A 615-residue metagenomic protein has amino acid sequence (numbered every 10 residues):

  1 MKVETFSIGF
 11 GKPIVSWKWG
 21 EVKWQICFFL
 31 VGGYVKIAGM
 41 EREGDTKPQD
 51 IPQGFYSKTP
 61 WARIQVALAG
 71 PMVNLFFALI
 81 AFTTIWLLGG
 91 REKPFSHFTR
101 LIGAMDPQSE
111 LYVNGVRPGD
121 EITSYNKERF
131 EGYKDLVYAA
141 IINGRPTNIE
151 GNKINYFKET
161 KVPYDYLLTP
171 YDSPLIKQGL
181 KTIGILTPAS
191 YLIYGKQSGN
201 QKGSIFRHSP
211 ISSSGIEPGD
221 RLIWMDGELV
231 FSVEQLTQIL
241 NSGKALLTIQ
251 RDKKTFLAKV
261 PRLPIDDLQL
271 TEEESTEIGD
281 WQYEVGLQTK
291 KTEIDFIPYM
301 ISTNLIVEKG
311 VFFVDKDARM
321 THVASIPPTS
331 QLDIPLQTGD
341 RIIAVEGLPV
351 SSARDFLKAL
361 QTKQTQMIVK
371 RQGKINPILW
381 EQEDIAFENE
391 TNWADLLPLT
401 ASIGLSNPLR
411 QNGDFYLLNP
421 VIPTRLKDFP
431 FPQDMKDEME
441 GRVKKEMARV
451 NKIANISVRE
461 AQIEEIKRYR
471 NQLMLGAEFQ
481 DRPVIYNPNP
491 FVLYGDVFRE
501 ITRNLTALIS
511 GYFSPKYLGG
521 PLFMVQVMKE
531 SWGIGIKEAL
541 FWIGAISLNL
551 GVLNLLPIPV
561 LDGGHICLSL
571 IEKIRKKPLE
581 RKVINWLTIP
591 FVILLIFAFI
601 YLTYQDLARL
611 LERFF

Functional and structural regions predicted by a protein language model:
M1-D50, L548, L553-R575: Small-residue-rich helix-interface/hinge motifs
M1-E4, G89-E110, R613-F615: Alpha-helical transmembrane signal-anchor/signal-peptide segments
G20, V31, P118-E121, P218 (+1 more regions): Short, flexible surface segments
Q25, G33-A104, N155, E159 (+11 more regions): Internal alpha-helical transmembrane segments
G44-T84, Y125-Q178, M225-I294, I501: Interdomain regulatory linker/hinge segments that flank or connect interaction modules in polarity/junction/synaptic
Q53-W61, Q178-R221, L246-Q250, K254-T255 (+6 more regions): Functional transmembrane alpha-helices
L79, T83-R91, L505, I509 (+3 more regions): Structural signature of transmembrane alpha-helix termini at the membrane-water interface
I102-V137, G215: Short extracytoplasmic
